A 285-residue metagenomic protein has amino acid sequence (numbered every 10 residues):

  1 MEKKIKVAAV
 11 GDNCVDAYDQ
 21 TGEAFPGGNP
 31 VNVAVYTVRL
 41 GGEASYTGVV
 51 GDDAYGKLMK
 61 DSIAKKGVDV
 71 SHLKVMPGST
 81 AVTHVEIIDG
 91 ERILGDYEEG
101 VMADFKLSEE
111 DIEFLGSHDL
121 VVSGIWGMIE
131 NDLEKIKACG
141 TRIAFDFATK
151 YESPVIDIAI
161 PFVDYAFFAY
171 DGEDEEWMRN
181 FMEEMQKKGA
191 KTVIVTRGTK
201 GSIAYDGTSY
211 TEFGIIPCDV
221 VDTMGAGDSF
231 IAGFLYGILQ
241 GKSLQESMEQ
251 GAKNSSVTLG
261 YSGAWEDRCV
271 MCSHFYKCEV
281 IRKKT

Functional and structural regions predicted by a protein language model:
E2-A8, S62-K65, V70-K74, I88-Y210 (+1 more regions): Ribokinase/PfkB-type carbohydrate-kinase core domain
E2-I5, R179-T285: Conserved phosphate-binding/catalytic region of the ribokinase-like
K3-V7, N13-T83, I88-D89, F275-K284: Substrate-binding N-lobe of the ribokinase-like
D12-N13, S229: Active-site metal-binding loops of divalent metal-dependent hydrolases
T21-F25, E99-V101, C218: Short glycine-enriched, charge-decorated loop/helix-capping segments at active-site entrances that position
A24, V49-V50, S123, G172 (+2 more regions): Residue-level marker of alpha-helix boundaries and capping positions
N29, V33, D132, D219: Conserved sugar-transfer catalytic core signal across GT-A, GT-B, and GT-C glycosyltransferases
